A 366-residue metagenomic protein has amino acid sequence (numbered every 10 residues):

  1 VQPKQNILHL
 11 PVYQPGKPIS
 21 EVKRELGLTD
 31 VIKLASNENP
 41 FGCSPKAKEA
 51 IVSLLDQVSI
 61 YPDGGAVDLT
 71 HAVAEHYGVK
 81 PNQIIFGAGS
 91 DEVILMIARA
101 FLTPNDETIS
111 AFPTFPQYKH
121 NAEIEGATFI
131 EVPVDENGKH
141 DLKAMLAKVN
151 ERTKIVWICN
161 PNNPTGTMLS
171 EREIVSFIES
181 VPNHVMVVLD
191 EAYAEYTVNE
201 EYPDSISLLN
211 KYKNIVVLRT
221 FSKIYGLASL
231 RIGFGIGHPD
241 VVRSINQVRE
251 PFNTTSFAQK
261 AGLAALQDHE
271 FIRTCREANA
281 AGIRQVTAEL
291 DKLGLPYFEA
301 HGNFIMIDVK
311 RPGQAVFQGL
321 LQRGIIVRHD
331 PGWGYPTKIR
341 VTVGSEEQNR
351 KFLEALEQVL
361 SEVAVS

Functional and structural regions predicted by a protein language model:
V1-I60: N-terminal "arm"/small-domain region of PLP-dependent enzymes with the aminotransferase-like
D30, K80-I84, P104-E107, R152 (+4 more regions): Short acidic capping loops at alpha-helix termini that bridge into adjacent secondary structure
S59-E107, E125: Phosphate-binding glycine-rich loop
G65, N214-F298: PLP-dependent aminotransferase class I/II
A100-I158: PLP-dependent aminotransferase-like
E123, H140-E151, P164-V187, E191-S222: Active-site pre-lysine segment of PLP-dependent enzymes
A280, E289-R323: Conserved PLP-binding catalytic core of the aspartate aminotransferase-like
G319-R323, R328, G332-S366: PLP-dependent enzyme catalytic core of the Aspartate aminotransferase-like
